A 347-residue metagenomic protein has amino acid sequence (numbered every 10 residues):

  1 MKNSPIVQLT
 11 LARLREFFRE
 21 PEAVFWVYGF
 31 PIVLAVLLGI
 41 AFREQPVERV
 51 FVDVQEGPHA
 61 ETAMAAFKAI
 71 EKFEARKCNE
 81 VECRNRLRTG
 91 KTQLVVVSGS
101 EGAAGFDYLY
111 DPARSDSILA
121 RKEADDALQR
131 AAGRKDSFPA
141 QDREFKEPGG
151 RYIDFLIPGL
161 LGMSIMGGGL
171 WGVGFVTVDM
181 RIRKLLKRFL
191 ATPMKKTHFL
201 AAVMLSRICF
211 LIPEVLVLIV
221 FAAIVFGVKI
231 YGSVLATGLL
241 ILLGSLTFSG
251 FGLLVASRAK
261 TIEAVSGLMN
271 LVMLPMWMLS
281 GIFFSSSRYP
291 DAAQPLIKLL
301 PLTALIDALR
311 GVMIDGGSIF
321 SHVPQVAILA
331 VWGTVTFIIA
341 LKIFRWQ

Functional and structural regions predicted by a protein language model:
M1-I153, S321: Extracytoplasmic/periplasmic domains immediately adjacent to an N-terminal transmembrane anchor in multi-pass membrane
F17, L170-M194: Transmembrane helix boundary and interhelical loop/hinge segments in multi-pass membrane proteins
G29-E48, R258-L299, T303: Transmembrane helix segments
L38-P46, G174, D179, A222-I230 (+4 more regions): Short helix-capping/hinge motifs at transmembrane helix termini and TM-loop junctions
Q93, F145-G150, K229, S280-V335 (+1 more regions): Membrane-interfacial helix-loop-helix junctions in multi-pass membrane proteins
F155-F175: Long, hydrophobic alpha-helical segments
K195-K196, S285: Short coil/turn motifs that cap or connect alpha-helices
K196-M269, L274, I319-V326, A330 (+1 more regions): Alpha-helical transmembrane segments and their short interhelical loops
